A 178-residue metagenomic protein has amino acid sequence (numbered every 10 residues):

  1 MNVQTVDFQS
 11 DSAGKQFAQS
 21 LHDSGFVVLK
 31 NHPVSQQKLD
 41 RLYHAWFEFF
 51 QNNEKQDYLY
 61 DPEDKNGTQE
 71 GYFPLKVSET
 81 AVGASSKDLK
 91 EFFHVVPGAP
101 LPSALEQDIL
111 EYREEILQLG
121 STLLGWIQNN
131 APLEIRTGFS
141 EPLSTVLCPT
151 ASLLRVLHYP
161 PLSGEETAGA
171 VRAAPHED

Functional and structural regions predicted by a protein language model:
M1-D178: Peripheral, non-catalytic segments flanking oxidoreductase cores
